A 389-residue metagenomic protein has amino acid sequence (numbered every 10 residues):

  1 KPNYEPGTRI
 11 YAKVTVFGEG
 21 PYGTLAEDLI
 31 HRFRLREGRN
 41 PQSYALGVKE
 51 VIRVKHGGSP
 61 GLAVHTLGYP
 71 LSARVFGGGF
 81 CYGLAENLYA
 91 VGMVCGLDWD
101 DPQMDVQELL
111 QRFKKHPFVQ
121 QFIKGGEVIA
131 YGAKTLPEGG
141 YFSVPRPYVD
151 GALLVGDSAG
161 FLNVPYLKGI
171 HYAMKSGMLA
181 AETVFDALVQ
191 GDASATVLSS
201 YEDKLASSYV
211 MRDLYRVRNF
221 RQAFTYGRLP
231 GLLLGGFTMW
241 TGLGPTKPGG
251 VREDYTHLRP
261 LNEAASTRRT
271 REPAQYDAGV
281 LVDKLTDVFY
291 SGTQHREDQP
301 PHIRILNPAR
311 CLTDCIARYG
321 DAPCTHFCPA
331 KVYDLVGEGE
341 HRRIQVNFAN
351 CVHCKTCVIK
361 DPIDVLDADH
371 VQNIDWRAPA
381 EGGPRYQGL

Functional and structural regions predicted by a protein language model:
K1-K124, L179, T183: Predominantly flavin-linked oxidoreductase catalytic cores and closely associated redox partners
H65, Q121-F142: Flavin (FAD/FMN) cofactor-binding core of flavoprotein oxidoreductases
G92, L97-G126, F142-K175, A181-A187 (+2 more regions): C-terminal catalytic lobe of FAD-dependent flavoproteins
A133-V164, D287-P300, R310-F327, D334: FAD-binding beta-loop-beta segment adjacent to the flavin cofactor pocket
G160-Y166, M178-P230, E340-N347, H370 (+1 more regions): Active-site-proximal substrate-binding core of FAD-dependent oxidoreductases
F224-G279: C-terminal auxiliary extensions adjacent to catalytic cores
H302-T313, G337-R343: Short Cys/His-rich Zn2+-coordinating modules
R318-A349, K355-E381, Y386: Iron-sulfur cluster-binding cysteine motifs and their immediate structural context in ferredoxin-like electron-transfer
